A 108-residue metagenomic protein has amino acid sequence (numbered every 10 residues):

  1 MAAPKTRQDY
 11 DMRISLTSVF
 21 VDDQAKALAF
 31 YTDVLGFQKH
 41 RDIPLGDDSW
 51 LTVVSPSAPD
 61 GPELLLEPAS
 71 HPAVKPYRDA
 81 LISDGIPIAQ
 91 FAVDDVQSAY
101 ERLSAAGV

Functional and structural regions predicted by a protein language model:
A2-L16, Q38-V108: Vicinal oxygen chelate
Q8-Y10, D22, T32: Intrinsic disorder/low-complexity signal
V21-Q24, D47: Conserved beta-strand-loop-alpha-helix junction that forms the acyl-donor binding cleft
Q24-A25, V96: Generic non-transmembrane alpha-helix signal with a bias for helix starts/N-cap capping motifs
A27-T32, L103: Conserved active-site tyrosine of GNAT-family acetyltransferases
